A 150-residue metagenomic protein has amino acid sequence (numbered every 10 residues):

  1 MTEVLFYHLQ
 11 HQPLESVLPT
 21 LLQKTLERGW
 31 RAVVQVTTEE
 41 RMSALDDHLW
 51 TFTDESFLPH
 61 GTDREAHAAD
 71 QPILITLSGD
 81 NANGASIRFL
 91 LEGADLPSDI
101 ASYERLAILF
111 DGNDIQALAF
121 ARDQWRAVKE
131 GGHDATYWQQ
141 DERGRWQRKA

Functional and structural regions predicted by a protein language model:
M1-D47: Long, hydrophobic N-terminal alpha-helical segment
Q10, V36-E39, L90-G93, D111-G112: Structural motif
L21-K24, H48-F52, L106, D123-A127: Short, solvent-exposed amphipathic alpha-helical segments in soluble enzyme and RNA/protein-processing domains
R28, L45-L49, T53-D54, G131-D134: Terminal and domain-boundary regions
V33-Q35, L74-T76, F89-L91, A107: Structural motif
D47-S86: Helix-adjacent hinge/juxtasegments
N81-S86, L90-S102: SF2 helicase motor core recognition
E104-A150: Glycine-rich, aromatic-bearing surface loops/beta-hairpins
